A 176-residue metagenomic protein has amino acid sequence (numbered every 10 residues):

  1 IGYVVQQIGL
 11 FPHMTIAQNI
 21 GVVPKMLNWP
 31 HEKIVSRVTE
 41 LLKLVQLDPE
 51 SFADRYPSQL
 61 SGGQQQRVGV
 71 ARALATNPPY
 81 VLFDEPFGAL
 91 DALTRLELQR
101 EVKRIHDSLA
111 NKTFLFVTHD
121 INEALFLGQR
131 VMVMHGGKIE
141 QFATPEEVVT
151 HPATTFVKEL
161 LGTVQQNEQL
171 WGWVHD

Functional and structural regions predicted by a protein language model:
A17-K25, V35, T39: Short helical segment in ABC ATPase nucleotide-binding domains corresponding to the A-loop/adjacent helical element
E32-S51, R104: Conserved ABC ATPase "signature" region
R55-L60, Q64: Conserved ABC ATPase signature
N77: Conserved catalytic motifs of ABC-family nucleotide-binding domains
V81-D84: Catalytic Walker B motif of ABC-type/P-loop ATPase nucleotide-binding domains
R95-A110: Helical segment within the ABC ATPase nucleotide-binding domain
